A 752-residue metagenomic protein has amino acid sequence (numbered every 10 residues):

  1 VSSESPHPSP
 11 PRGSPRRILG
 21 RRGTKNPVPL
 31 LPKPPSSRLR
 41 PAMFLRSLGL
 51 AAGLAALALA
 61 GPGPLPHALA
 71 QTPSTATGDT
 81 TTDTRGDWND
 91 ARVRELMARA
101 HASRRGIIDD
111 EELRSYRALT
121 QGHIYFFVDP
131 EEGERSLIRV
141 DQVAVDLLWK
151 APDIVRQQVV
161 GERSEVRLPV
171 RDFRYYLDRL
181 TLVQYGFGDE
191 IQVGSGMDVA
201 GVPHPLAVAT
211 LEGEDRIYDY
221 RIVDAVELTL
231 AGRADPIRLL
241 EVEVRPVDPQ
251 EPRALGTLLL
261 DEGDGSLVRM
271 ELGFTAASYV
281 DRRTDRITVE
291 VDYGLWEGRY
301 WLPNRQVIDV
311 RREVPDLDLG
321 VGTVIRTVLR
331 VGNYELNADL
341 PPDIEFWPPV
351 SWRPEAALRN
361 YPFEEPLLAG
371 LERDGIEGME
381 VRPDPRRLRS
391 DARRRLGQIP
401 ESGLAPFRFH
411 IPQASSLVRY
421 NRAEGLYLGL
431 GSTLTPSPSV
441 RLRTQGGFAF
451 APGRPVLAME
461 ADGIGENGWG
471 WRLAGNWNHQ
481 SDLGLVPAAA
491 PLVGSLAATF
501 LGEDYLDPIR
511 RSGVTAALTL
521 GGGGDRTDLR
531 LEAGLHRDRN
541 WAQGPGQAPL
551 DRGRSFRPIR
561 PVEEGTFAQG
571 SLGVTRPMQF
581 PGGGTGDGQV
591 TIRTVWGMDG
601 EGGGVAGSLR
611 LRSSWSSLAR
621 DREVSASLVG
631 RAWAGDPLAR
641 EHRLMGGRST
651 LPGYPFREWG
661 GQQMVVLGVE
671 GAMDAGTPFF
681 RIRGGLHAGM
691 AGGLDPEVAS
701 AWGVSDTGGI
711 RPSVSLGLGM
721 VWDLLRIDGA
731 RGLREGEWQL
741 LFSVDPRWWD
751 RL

Functional and structural regions predicted by a protein language model:
A58-P73: Signal peptide processing junction and immediate N-terminal pro/mature segment of secreted/exported proteins
Q71-L255, A276-V280, V310-R419, G521 (+2 more regions): Structured extracytoplasmic
R105, D285, P303-E372, E377 (+6 more regions): Gram-negative/organellar outer-membrane beta-barrel architecture
R114-Q121, A392-T444, W471, G588-W596 (+1 more regions): Transmembrane beta-strand segments of Gram-negative outer membrane beta-barrel proteins
L119-Q121, E271-G273, R305-V307, R443-G447 (+6 more regions): Transmembrane beta-strands of outer-membrane beta-barrel proteins
R174-V199, G397-P400, S416-V418, W471-T519 (+3 more regions): C-terminal outer-membrane beta-barrel translocator/porin domains of Gram-negative envelope proteins and their
G256-L258, E262, T288-G298, G671: Extended lipid/amphipathic-ligand handling interfaces
L628, A632-A634, G709, G717-L752: Predominantly the C-terminal beta-signal and adjacent terminal strand-loop region of outer-membrane beta-barrel
